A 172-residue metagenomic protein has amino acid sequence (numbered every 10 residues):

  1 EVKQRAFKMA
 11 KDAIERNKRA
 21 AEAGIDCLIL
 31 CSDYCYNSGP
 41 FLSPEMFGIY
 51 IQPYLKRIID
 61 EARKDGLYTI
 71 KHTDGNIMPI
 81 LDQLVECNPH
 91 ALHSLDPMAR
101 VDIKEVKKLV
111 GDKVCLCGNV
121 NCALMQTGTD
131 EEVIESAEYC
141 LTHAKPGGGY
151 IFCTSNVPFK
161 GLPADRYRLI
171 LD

Functional and structural regions predicted by a protein language model:
E1-D172: Active-site loop segments of alpha/beta catalytic cores
